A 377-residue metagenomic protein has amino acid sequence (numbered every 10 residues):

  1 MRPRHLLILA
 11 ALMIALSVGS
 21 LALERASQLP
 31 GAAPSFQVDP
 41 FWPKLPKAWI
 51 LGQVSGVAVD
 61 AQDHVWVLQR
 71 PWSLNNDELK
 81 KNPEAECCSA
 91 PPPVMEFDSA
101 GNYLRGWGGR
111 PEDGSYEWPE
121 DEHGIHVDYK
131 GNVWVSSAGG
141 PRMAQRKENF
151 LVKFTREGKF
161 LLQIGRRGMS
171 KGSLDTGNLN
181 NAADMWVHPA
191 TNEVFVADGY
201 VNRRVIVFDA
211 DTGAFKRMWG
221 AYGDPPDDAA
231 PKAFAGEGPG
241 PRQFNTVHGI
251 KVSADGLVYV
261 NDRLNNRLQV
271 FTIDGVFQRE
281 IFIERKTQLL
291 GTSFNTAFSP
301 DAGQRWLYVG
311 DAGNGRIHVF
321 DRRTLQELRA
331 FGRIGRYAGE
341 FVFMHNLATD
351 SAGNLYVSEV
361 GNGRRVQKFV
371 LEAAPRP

Functional and structural regions predicted by a protein language model:
M1-A10: N-terminal Sec-pathway targeting helices
H5, S17-P377: Eukaryotic scaffold repeat domains enriched in small/polar residues
A10-V18: Core hydrophobic alpha-helical transmembrane segments of single-pass membrane proteins
